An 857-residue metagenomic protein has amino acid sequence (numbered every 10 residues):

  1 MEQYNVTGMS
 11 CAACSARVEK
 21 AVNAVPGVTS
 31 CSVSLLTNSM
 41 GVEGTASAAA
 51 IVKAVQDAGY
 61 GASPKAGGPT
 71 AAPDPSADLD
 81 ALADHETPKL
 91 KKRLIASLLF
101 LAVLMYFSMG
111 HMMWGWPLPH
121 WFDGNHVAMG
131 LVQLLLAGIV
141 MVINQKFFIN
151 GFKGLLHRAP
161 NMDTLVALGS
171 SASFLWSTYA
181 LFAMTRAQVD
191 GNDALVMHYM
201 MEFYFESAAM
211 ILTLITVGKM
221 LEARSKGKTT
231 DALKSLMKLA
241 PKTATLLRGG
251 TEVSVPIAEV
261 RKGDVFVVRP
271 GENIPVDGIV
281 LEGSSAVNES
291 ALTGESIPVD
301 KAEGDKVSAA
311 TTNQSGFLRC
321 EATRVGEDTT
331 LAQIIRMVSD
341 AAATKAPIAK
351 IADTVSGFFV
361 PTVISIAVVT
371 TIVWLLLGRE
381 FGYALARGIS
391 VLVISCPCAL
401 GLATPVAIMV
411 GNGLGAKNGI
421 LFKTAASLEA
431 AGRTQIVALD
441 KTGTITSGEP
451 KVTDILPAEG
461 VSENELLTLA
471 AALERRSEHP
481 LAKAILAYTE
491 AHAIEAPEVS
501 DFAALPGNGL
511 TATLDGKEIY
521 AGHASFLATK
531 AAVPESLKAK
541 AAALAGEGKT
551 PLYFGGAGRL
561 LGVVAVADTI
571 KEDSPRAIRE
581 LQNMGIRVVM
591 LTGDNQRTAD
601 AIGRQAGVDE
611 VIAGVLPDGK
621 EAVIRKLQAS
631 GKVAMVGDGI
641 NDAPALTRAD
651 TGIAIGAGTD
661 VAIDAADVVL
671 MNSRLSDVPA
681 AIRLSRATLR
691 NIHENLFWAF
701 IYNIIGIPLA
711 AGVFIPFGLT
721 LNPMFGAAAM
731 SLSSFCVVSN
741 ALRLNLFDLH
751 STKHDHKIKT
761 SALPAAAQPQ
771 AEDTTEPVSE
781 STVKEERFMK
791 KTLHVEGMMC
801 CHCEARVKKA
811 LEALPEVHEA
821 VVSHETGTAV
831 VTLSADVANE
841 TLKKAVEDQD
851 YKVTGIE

Functional and structural regions predicted by a protein language model:
M1-A128, K153, K226, S235 (+4 more regions): Flexible metal-binding regulatory segments at protein termini and peripheral loops
A16, T29, P270, T434 (+4 more regions): Conserved ATP-binding TGD loop and adjacent catalytic N/P-domain core of P-type ATPases
P26-E43, A48, E202-F203, K234-D328 (+2 more regions): Conserved cytosolic catalytic loops of P-type ATPases
K89-T243, T354, I455, P723 (+1 more regions): Transmembrane helix-loop-helix hairpins at the membrane interface
M113-V127, L156, L175, L414 (+8 more regions): Membrane-embedded alpha-helical bundles of multi-pass transporters
M184-A187, D193-A194, A209-P270, K301 (+6 more regions): Juxtamembrane coupling segments of multi-pass membrane pumps/enzymes
L292, I351, A386, A399-L473 (+4 more regions): Conserved catalytic phosphorylation-site environment of P-type ATPases
V452, L456-M584, Q596, V608-I624: P-type ATPase nucleotide-binding
